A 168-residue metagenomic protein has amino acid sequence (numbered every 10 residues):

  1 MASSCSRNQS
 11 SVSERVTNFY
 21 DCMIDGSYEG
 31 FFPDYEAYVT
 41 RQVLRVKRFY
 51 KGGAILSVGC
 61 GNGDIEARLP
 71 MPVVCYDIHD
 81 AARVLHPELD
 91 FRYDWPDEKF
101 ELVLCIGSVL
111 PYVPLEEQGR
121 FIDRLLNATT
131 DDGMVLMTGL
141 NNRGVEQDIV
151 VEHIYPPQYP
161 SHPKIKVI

Functional and structural regions predicted by a protein language model:
M1-S57, G61-P96, L136-I168: Class I (Rossmann-like) S-adenosyl-L-methionine-dependent methyltransferase catalytic domain, capturing the SAM-binding
T40, L115-G119: Non-membrane alpha-helical structural segments and their capping/turn regions in soluble enzymes
L104-C105: A conserved beta-strand element that flanks and buttresses the S-adenosyl-L-methionine
P111-V113: A short His-aromatic
Q118-F121, H153-Y155: Generic alpha-helical propensity signal that fires on short helical segments and nearby coil/disordered stretches
G119-D131: A short glycine-rich, Lys/Arg-flanked "PGG" loop and its adjoining helix->strand segment in the class I
